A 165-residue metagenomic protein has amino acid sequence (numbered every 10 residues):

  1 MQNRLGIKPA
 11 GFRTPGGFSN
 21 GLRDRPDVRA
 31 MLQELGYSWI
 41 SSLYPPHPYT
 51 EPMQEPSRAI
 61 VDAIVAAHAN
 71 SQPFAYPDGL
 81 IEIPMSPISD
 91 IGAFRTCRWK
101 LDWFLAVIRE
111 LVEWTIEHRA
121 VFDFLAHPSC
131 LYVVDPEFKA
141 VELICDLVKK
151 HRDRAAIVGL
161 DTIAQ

Functional and structural regions predicted by a protein language model:
M1-R4: An active-site-proximal structural segment forming one wall of the substrate-binding cleft that immediately precedes
I7-H118: Active-site-adjacent pocket scaffolds in enzyme catalytic domains
D102-Q165: C-terminal domain-boundary segment and adjacent tail
